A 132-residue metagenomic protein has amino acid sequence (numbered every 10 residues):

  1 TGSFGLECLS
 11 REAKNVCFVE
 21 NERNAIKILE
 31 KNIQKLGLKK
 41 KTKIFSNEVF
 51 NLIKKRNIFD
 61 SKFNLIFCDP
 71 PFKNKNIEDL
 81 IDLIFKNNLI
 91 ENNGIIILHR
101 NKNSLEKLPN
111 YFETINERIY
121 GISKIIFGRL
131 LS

Functional and structural regions predicted by a protein language model:
T1-S132: Class I S-adenosyl-L-methionine-dependent methyltransferase catalytic core
